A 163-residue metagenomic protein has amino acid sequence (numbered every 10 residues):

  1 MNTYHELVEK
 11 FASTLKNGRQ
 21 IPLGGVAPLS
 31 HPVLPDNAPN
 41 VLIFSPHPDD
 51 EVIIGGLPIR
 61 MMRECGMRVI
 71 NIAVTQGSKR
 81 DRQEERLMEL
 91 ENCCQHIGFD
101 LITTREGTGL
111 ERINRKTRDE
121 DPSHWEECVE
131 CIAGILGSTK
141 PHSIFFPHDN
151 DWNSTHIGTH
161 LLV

Functional and structural regions predicted by a protein language model:
N2-L162: Active-site beta-strand->loop->alpha-helix modules in alpha/beta enzyme cores, enriched in Gly/His/Asp(Glu)
